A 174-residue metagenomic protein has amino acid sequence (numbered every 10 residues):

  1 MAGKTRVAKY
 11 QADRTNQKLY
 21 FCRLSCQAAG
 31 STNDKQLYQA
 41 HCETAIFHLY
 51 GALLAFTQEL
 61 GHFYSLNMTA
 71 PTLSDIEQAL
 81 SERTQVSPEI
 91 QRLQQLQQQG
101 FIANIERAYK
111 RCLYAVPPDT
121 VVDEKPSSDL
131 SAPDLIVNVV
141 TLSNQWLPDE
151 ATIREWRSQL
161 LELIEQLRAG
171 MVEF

Functional and structural regions predicted by a protein language model:
M1-A40: Charged alpha-helical initiation segments
M1-K9, F56, E106-V116: Short charge-dense sequence patches
M1-Q11, S65-T72, P133-V137: Charged/polar interaction segments and conserved charged motifs
R6-K9, D13, Q36-F47, S143-R154 (+1 more regions): Short, solvent-exposed segments of well-ordered alpha helices
Q17, F47, G51, A55 (+2 more regions): Generic recognition of short, well-ordered alpha-helical interface segments
L19, R23-C26, G30, L49 (+3 more regions): A structural signal for well-ordered alpha-helices, especially hydrophobic packing surfaces of coiled-coils
L24-I76: N-terminal interaction modules that seed assembly of large macromolecular complexes
I76-F174: Acidic, Ser/Thr/Gly/Pro-rich intrinsically disordered interaction regions
